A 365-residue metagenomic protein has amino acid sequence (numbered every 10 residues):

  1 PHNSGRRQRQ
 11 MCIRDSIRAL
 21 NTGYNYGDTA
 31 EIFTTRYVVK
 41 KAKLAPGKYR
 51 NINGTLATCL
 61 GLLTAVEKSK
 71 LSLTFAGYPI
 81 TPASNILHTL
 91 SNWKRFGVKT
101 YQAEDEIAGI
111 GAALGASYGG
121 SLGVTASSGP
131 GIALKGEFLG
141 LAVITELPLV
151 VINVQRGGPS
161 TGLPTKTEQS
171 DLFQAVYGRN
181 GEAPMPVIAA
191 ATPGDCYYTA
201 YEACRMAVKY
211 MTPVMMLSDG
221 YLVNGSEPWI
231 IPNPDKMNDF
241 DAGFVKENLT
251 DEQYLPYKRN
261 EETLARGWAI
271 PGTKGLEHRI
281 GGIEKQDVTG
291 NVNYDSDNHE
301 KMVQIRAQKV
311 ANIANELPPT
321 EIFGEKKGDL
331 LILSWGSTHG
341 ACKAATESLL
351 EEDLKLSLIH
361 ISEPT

Functional and structural regions predicted by a protein language model:
H2-R9, I13, I359-T365: Single conserved hydrophobic/aromatic residue that forms the stacking wall/gate of nucleotide- or nucleobase-binding
R6-Q10, R14-D15, P82-H88, G225-I230: Short, mixed-charge aromatic SLiMs
R14-G178, A183-M185, A189-A190: Thiamine diphosphate
Y37-G47, N51-G61, S69, T199 (+1 more regions): Flexible, low-complexity linker and terminal segments
P82-I86, A108-G111, I132-K135, G157-T161 (+5 more regions): Flexible loop/turn segments at secondary-structure boundaries
A183-R205: Active-site/ligand-binding-proximal alpha/beta "capping" segment
